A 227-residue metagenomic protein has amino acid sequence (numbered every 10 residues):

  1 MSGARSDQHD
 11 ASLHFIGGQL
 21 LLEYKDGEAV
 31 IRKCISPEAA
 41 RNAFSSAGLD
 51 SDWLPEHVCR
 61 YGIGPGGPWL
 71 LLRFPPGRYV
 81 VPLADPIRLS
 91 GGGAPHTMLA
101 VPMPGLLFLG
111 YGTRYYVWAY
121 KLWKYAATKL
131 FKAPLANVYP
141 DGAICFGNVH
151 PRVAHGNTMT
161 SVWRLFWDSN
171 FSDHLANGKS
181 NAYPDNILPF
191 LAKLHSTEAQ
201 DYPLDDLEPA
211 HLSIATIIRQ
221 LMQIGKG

Functional and structural regions predicted by a protein language model:
M1-S6, S12, A126-G227: Domain-scale recognition of soluble eukaryotic interaction modules
G3-H155: Compact alpha/beta protein-protein interaction domains typified by the UBC
